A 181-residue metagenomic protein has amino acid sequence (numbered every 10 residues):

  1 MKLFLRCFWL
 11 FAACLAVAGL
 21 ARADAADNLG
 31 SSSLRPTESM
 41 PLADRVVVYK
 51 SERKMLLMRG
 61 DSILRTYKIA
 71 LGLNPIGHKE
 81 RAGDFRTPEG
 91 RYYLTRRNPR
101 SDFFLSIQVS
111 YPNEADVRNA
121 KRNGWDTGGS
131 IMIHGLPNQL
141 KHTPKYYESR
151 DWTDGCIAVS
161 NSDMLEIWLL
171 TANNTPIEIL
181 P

Functional and structural regions predicted by a protein language model:
M1-W9: Bacterial N-terminal signal peptides that target proteins for export
F8-A18: Bacterial N-terminal signal peptides
A21-A25: Boundary at the C-terminal end of the N-terminal hydrophobic targeting segment
G30-R45, K50-S51, L71-T95, A115-N119 (+1 more regions): N-terminal post-signal-peptidase region of extra-cytosolic proteins
R35, P41, R96-P181: Exported/periplasmic cell-wall-interacting domains
S62-N74: Short Gly/aromatic-enriched secondary-structure transition segments
